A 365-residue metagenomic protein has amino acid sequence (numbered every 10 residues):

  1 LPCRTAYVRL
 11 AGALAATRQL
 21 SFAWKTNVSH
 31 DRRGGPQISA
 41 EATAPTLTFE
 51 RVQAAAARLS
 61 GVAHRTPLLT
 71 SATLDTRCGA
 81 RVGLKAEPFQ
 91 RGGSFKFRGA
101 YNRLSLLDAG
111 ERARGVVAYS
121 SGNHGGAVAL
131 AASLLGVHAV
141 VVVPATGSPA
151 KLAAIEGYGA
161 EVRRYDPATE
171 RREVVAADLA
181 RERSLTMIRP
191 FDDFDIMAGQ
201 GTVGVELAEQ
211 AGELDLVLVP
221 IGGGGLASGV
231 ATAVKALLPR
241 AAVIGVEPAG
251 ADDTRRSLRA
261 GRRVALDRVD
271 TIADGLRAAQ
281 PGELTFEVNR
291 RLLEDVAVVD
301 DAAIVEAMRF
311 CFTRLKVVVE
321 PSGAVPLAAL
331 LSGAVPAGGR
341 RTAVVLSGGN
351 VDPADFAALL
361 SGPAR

Functional and structural regions predicted by a protein language model:
L1-L10: Extreme N-terminal basic, low-complexity initiation segments that serve as generic localization/processing leaders
R4, H30-R365: PLP-dependent amino-acid enzyme catalytic core
L20: Cationic, low-complexity basic patches in intrinsically disordered or flexible, solvent-exposed regions
